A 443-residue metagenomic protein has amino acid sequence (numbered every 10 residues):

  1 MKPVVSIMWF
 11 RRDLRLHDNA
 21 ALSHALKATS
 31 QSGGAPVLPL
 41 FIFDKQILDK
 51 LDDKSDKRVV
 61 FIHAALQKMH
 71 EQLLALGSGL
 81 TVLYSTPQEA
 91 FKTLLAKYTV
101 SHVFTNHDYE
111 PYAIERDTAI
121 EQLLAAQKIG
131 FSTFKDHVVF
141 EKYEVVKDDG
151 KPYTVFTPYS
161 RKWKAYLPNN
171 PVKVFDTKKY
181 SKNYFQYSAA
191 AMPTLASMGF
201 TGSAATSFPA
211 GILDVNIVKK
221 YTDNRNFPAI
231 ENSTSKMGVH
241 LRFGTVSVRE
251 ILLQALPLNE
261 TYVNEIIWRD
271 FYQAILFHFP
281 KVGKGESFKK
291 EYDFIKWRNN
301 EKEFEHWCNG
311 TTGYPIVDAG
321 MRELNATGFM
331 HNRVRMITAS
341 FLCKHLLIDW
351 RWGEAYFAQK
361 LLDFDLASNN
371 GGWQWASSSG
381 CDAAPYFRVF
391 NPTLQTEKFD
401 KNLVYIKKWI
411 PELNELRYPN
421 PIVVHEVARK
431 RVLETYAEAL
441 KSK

Functional and structural regions predicted by a protein language model:
M1-L167, P171, L258, R322 (+2 more regions): Trp/Phe/Arg-rich N-terminal binding region typifying the photolyase-homology
R12, D117-T118, D270, V334-M336 (+1 more regions): Hydrophobic alpha-helical segments, especially transmembrane helices and their immediate juxtamembrane helical caps
S23, D318, M336, E426-K430: A broad detector of short, well-ordered amphipathic alpha-helices that serve as recognition/interaction surfaces
D52, D56-V60, W307, T396 (+1 more regions): Charge-dense, low-complexity intrinsically disordered segments
I129, K151-Y292, Q395-K443: Glycine/tryptophan-enriched, flexible segments
I230-K407: Active-site-proximal binding-pocket segments
